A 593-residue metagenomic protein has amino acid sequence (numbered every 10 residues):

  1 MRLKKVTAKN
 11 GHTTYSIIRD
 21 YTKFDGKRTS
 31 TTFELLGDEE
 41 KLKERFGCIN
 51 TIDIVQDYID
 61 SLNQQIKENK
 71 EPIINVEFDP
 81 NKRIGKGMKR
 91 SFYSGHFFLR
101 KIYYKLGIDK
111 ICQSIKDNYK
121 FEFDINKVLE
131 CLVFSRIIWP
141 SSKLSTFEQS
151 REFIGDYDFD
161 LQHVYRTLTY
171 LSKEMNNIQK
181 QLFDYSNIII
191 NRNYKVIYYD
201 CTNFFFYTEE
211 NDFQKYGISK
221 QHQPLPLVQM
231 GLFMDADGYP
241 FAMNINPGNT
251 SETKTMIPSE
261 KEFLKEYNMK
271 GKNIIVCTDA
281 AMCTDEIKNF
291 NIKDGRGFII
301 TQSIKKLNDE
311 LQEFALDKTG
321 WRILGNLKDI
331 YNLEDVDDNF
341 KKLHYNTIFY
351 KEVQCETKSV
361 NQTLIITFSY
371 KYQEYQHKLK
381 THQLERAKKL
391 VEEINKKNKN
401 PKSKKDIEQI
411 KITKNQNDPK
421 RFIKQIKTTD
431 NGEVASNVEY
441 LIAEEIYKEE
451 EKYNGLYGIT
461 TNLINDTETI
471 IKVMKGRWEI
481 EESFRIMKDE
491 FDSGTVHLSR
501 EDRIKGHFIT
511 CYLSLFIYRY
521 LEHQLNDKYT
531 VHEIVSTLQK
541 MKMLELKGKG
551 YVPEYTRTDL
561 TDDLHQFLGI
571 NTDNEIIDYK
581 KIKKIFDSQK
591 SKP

Functional and structural regions predicted by a protein language model:
R2-I59: Short, surface-exposed polybasic/aromatic micro-patch for ligand or macromolecular engagement
L3, H12-Y15, D25-R28, D109-P593: Anion-binding and metal-coordination hotspots
T22, I49, I54, L62-N69 (+2 more regions): Acidic, glycine-enriched active-site microenvironments
D38-N50, Y58-N63, K67, N75-D79 (+9 more regions): Poly-acidic low-complexity segments
S61-K127, C131-K143, F147-R151: Extended, charge-enriched "interface" segments that sit outside catalytic cores
